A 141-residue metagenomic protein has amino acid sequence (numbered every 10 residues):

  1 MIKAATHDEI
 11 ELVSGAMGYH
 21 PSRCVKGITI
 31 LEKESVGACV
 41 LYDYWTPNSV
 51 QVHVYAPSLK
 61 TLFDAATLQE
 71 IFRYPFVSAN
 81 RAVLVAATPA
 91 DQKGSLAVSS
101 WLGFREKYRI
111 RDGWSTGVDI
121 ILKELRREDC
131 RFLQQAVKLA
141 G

Functional and structural regions predicted by a protein language model:
M1-I10, C130: A short beta-loop-alpha structural element at the N-terminal edge of CoA-dependent acyl/N-acetyltransferase catalytic
T6-N48, L59-K60: Acetyl-CoA-dependent GNAT
H53-F63, P89: A short, internal acetyl-CoA/4′-phosphopantetheine-binding micro-motif in the GNAT/acyltransferase core
F63-I71: Conserved acetyl-CoA pyrophosphate-binding loop and the N-cap/start of the following alpha-helix in GNAT-like
V77-T88: Conserved GNAT acetyl-CoA-binding A-motif
A87, R105-I120: Conserved catalytic-core motifs of GNAT/GCN5-like acyltransferases
D91-Y108: Conserved active-site alpha-helix within GNAT-family acetyltransferase domains
W114-G141: C-terminal "cap" of GNAT-fold acetyltransferases
